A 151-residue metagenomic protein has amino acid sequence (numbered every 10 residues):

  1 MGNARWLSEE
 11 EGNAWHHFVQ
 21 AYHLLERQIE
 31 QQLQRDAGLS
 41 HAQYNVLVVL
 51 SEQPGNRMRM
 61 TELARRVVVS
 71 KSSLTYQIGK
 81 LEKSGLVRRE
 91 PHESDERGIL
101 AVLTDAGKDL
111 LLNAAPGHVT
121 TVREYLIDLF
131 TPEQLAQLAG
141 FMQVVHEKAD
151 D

Functional and structural regions predicted by a protein language model:
M1-A37, S84: N-terminal leader segment of winged-helix/HTH proteins
M1-E9, P132-D151: C-terminal regulatory/oligomerization modules of transcriptional regulators
G2-N3, G79-Q137: Charged, amphipathic alpha-helical coiled-coil/dimerization segments
E10, A42-Y44, A106: N-terminal positioning helix adjacent to the helix-turn-helix/winged-helix DNA-binding module
V19, V48-Q53, A115, Q143: Short, locally clustered residues in the helix-turn-helix/winged-helix DNA-binding domain
H23, R27-S70: N-terminal helix-turn-helix DNA-binding core of bacterial DNA-binding proteins
M60, I78-G79: Short, hydrophobic-biased segments on the C-terminal half of alpha helices that form "recognition helices"
